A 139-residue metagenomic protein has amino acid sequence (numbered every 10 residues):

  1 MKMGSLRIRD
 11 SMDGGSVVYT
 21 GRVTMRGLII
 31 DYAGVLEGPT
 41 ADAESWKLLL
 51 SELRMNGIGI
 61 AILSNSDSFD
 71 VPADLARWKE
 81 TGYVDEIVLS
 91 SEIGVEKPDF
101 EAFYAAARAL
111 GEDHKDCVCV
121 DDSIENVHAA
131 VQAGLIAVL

Functional and structural regions predicted by a protein language model:
M1-T24: N-terminal amphipathic/basic-hydrophobic helices that include classical n-h-c signal peptides and signal-anchor
R26-P39: Asp-based phosphoryl-transfer active-site loop
V35, S68, E125: Conserved Rossmann-like nucleotide-cofactor binding loop
A41, L49-A76: Substrate-recognition element of Asp-dependent hydrolases with the DxDx(T/V) motif
L50-M55, A107, V127-V131: Surface-exposed amphipathic alpha-helices with a cationic face
S68-D116: Substrate-recognition "cap/lid" segment bordering the active-site pocket of phosphatases
V95, C119-V120, L139: Conserved SAM-binding loop
A102, D122-L135: Acidic, divalent-metal-coordinating active-site segment for phosphoryl/phosphodiester hydrolysis, typified by short
